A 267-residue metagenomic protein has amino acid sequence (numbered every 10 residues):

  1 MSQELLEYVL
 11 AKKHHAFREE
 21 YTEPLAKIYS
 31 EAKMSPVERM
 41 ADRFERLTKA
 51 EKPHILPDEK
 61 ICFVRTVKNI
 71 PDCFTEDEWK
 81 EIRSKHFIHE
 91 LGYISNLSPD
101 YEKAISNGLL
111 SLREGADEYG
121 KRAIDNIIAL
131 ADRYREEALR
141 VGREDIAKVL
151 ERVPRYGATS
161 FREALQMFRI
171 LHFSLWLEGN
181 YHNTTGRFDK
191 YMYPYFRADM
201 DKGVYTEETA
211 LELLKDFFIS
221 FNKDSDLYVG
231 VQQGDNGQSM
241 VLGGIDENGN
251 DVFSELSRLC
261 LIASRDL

Functional and structural regions predicted by a protein language model:
M1-G120, R140, E144-Y156, S160-L267: Conserved catalytic cores of very large enzyme subunits
